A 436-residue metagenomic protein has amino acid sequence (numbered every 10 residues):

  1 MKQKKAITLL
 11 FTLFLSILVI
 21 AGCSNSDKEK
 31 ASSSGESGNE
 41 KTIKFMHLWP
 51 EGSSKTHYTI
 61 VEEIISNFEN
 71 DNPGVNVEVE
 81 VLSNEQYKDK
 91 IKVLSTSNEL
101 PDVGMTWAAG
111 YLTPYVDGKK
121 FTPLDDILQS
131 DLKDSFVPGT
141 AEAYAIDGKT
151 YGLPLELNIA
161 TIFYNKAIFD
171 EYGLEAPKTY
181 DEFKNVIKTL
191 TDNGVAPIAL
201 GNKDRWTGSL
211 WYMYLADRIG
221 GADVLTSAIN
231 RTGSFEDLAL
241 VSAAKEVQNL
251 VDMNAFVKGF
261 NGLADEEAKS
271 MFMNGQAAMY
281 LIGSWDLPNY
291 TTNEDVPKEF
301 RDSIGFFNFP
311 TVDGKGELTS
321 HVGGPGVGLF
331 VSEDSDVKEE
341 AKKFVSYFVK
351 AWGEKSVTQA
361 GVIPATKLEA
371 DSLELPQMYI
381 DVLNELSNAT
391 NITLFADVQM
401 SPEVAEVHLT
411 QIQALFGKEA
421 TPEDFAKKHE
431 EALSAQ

Functional and structural regions predicted by a protein language model:
S24-T113, D286, K298-E299, D336 (+4 more regions): Conserved N-terminal structural module of periplasmic/extracytoplasmic solute-binding proteins
S66-D71, Y172, M253, E294-A360: Extracytoplasmic/periplasmic substrate-recognition and gating elements
P101-D102, L132-A167, A196-L200, G316-H321 (+1 more regions): A structural signal for short loop-to-beta-strand junctions that line the ligand-binding cleft of periplasmic/secreted
W107-A160, K184, W211, A239 (+2 more regions): Hinge/lid segment of periplasmic solute-binding proteins
P123-F136, N202, I219-S242, E294-E299 (+3 more regions): Short, solvent-exposed loop/beta-turn-alpha elements that line the ligand-binding surface or hinge of extracytoplasmic
D147, Y151-L155, A160, K184-T232: Extracytoplasmic/periplasmic solute-binding protein
D170, E354-K355, L368-S372, N384-Q436: Conserved C-terminal helix/tail region of periplasmic/extracytoplasmic solute-binding proteins
T189, I229-F260: Glycine-centered hinge/linker elements that transmit conformational signals in sensory and ligand-binding systems
